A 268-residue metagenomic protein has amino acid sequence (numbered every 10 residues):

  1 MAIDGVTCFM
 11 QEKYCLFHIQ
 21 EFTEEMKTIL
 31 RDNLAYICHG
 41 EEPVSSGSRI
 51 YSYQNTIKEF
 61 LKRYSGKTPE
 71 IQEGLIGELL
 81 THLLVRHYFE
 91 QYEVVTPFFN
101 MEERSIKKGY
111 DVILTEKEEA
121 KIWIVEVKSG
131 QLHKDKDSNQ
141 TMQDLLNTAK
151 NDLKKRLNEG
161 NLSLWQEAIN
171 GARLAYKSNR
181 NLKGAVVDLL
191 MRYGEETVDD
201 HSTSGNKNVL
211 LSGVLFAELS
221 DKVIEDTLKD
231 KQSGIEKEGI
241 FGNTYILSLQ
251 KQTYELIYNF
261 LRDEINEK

Functional and structural regions predicted by a protein language model:
M1-L75, L79: Interdomain/boundary linker segments immediately adjacent to catalytic/signaling cores
A2, E225-K268: Charge-rich, low-complexity intrinsically disordered segments
L79-Y88: Amphipathic alpha-helical segments that form well-ordered structural scaffolds and often line/cohere around active
V85, V112-L114, I122-S129: Conserved catalytic cores of phosphodiester-cleaving nucleases, focusing on short active-site segments
Y88-S105: A short acidic/basic microdomain associated with nuclease active sites
K108-Y110: Short beta-strand or tight-loop elements that sit immediately N-terminal to catalytic metal-binding acidic residues
K117-E119, S204-G205, G213-I224, Q250-K251: Short, flexible beta-strand-to-coil junctions
S129-G213: Catalytic cores of nucleic-acid endonucleases
